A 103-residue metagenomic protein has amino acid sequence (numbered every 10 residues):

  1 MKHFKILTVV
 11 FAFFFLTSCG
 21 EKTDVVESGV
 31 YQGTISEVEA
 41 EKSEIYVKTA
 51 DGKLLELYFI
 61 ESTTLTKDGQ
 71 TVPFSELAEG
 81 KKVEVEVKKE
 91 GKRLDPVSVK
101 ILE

Functional and structural regions predicted by a protein language model:
K2-Y58, Q70-E103: Short, flexible, surface-exposed loop segments at domain boundaries
E61-D68: Short, structured beta-strand/loop micro-motifs enriched in basic residues and often containing a Trp
